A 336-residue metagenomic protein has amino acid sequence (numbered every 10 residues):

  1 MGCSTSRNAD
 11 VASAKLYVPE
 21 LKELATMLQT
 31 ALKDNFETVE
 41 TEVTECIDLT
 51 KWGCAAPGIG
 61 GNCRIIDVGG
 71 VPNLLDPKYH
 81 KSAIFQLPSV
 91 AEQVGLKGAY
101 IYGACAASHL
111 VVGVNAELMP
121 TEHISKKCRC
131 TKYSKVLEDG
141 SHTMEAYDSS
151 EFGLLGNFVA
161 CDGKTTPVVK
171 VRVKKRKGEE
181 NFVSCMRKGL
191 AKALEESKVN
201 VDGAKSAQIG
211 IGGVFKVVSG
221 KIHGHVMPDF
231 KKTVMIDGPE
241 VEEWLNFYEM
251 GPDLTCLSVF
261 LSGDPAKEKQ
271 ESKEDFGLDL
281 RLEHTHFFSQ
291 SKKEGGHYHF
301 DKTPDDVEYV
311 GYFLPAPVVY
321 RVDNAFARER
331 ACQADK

Functional and structural regions predicted by a protein language model:
R7-S206: Extended, low-hydrophobicity segments enriched in charged/polar residues
F36, F85, Y100-Y102, Y133 (+13 more regions): Phenylalanine-focused residue identity feature
H80, H109, H123, H142 (+3 more regions): Histidine (H) residue identity feature
F158-D279: Long, positively charged binding patches that form subdomain-scale interaction surfaces for polyanionic ligands
F260, Q270-E274, L278-C332: Compact beta-sheet-dominated globular domain cores
